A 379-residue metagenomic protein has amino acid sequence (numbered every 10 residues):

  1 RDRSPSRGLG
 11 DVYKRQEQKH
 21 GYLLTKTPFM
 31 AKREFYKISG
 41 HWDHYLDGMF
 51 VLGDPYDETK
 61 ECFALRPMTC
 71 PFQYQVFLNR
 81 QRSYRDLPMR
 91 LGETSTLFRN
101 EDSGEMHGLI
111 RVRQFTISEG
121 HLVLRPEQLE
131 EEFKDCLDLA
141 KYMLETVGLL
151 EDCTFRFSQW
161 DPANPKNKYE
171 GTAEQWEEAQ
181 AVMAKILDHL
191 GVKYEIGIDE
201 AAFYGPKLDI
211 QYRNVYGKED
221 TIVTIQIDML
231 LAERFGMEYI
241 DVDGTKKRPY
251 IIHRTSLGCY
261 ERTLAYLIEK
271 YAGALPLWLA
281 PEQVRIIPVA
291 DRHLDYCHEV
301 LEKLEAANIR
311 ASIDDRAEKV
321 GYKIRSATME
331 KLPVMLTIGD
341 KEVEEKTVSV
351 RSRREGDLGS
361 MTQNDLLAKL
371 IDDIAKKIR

Functional and structural regions predicted by a protein language model:
R1, R7-R379: NTP/phosphate- and nucleic-acid-binding module
